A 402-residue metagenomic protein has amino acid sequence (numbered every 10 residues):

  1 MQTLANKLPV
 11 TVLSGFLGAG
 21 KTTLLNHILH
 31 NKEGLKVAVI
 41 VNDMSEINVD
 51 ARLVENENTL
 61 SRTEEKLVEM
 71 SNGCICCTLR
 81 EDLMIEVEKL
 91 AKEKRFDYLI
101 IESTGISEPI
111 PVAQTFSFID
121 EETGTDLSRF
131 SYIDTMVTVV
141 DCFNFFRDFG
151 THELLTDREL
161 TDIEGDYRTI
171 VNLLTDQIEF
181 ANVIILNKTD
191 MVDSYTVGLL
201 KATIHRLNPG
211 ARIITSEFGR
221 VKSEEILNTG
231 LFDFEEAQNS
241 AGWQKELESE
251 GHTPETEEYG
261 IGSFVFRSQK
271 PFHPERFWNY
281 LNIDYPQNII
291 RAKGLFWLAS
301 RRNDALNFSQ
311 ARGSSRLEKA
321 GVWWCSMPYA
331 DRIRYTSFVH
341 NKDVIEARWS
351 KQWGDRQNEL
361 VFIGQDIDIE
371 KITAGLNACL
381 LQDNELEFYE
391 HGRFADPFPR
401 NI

Functional and structural regions predicted by a protein language model:
Q2, N6, E46, F145 (+5 more regions): C-terminal accessory "lid"/substrate-recognition subdomains
Q2-N172: Nucleotide-state-sensitive switch-loop elements of NTP-binding domains
K21, P109, I133, R220-S223 (+3 more regions): Alpha-helix initiation and N-capping motif
A51, R80, I110-A113, S194-G198 (+2 more regions): Conserved strand-to-helix beginnings and helix N-cap segments that scaffold or border functional pockets
R52-E57, K201-I204, A374-N377: Short, aromatic/basic amphipathic alpha-helical patches
